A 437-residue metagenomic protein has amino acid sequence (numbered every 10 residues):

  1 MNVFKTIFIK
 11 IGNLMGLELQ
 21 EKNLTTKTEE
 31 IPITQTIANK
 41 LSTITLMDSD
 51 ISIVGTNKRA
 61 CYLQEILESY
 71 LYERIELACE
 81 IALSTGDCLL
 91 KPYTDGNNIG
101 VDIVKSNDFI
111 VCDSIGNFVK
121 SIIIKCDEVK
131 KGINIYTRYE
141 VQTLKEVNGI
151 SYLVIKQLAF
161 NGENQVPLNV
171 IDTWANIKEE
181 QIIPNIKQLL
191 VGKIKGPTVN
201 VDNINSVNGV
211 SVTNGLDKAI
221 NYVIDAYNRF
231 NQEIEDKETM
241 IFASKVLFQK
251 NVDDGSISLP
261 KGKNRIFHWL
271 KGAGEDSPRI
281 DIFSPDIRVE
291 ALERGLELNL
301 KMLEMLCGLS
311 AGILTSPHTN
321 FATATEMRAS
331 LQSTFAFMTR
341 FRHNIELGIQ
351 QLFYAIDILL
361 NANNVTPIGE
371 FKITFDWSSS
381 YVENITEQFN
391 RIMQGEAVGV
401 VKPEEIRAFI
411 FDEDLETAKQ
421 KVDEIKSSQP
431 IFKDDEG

Functional and structural regions predicted by a protein language model:
M1-V119, K130, G437: Extended, helix-rich architectural segments
E21-P32, N39-S42, K271-L306, A322-L347 (+1 more regions): Extended, non-catalytic structural segments that build the interaction scaffolds of large macromolecular assemblies
K91-G209: Extended, regular secondary-structure scaffolds
I177-A329, K372-F375, S380: Extended, charged amphipathic alpha-helical segments
E238-K245, L331-Q350, A355-I356, I425-G437: Long, compositionally biased
A311-S316, V365-I373, P403, D412-D423: Short, surface-exposed acidic
Y354-V365: Substrate-recognition/cap regions that form aromatic- and gly/pro-loop-enriched pockets for small-molecule ligands
F389-G437: Activation/maturation switch segments at domain boundaries
